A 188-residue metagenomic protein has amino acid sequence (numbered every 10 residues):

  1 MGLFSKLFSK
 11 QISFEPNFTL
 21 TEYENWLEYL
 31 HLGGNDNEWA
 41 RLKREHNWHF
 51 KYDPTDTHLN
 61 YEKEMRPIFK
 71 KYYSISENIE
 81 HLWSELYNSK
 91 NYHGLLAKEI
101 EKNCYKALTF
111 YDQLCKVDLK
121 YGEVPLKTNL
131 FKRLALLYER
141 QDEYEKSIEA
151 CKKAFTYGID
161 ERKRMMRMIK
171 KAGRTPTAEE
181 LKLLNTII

Functional and structural regions predicted by a protein language model:
G2-E85: Long, contiguous N-terminal structural blocks used for assembly/anchoring
D36, A40-H46, D118-R133, E161-I188: TPR/TPR-like alpha-solenoid helical repeat scaffolds
R66-N91, L95-L108, D112, V124-L137 (+1 more regions): Amphipathic alpha-helical repeat scaffolds of TPR domains
K71, G158-R162: Residue-level recognition of tetratricopeptide repeat
L96-L108, E145-K153, E180-I188: Alpha-helical repeat scaffolds
C104-D118, A154-I159: Alpha-helical junction/boundary sensor with strong preference for TPR arrays
K120-K152, T156: Short, solvent-exposed linear motifs at loop/edge-of-secondary-structure regions
